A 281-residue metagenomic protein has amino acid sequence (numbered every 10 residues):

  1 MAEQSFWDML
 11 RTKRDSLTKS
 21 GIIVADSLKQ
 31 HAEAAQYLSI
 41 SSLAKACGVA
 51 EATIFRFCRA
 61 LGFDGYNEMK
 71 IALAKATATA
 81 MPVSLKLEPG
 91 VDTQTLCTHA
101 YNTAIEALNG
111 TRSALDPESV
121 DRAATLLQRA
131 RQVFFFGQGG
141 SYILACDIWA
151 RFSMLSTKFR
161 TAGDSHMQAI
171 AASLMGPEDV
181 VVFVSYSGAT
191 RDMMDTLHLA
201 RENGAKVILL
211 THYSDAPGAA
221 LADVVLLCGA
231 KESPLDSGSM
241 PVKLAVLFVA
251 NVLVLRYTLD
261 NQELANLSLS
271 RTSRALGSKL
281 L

Functional and structural regions predicted by a protein language model:
E3-D8, S16, I22-D26, Q30-Y37 (+1 more regions): HTH-adjacent hinge/linker in prokaryotic transcriptional regulators
S27, A123-L126, A171: CheY-like receiver
E118-A130: Glycine-rich phosphate/diphosphate-binding loops that line cofactor/substrate pockets in enzymes
Q128-F248, V254-N261: Glycine-rich phosphate-binding loops that contact phosphosugars or nucleotide phosphates
E263-L281: A short, charged, Gly/Pro-tolerant segment at domain boundaries
